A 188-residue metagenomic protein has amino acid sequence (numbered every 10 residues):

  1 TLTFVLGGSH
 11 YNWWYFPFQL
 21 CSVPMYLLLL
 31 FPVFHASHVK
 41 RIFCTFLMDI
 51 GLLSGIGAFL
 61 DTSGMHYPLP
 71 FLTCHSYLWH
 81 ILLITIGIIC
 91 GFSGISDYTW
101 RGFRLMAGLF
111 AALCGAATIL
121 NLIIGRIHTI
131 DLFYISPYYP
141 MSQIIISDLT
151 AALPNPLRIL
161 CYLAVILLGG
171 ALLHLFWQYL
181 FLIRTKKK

Functional and structural regions predicted by a protein language model:
T1-S9, F59-P68, L180: Juxtamembrane "helix-exit" motif on the non-cytosolic side of transmembrane helices
T1-T3, I50-T62, F110-N121: Aromatic-anchored segments of alpha-helical transmembrane domains
G8-L20, P68-L78: Non-cytosolic membrane-interface motifs at loop->transmembrane helix junctions
P17-L27, L47, Y77-T85: Membrane-embedded alpha-helical segments of multi-pass membrane proteins, especially the transmembrane helices
L28-L30, L82-R101: Alpha-helical transmembrane segments in multipass membrane proteins, preferentially the mid-helix core
F34-F43, S93-R104: Membrane-interface helix-boundary motifs at transmembrane edges
D97-Y98, L175-K188: Membrane-interface capping segments at transmembrane-helix boundaries
R104-A107, I124-A171: Membrane-interface transmembrane-helix boundary segments in multi-pass integral membrane proteins
